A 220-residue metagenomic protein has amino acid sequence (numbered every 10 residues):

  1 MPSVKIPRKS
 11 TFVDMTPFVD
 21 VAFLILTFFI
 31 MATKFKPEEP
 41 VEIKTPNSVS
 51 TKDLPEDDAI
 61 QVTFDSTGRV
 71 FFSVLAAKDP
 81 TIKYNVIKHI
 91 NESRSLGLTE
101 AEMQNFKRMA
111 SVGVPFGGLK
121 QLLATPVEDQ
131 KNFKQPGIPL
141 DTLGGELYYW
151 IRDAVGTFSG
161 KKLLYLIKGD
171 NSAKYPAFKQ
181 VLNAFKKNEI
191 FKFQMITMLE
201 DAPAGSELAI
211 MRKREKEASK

Functional and structural regions predicted by a protein language model:
S3-P40: Hydrophobic single transmembrane helices highlighted by the model
K36-K220: Long, low-hydrophobicity, acidic/polar, solvent-exposed interaction domains
